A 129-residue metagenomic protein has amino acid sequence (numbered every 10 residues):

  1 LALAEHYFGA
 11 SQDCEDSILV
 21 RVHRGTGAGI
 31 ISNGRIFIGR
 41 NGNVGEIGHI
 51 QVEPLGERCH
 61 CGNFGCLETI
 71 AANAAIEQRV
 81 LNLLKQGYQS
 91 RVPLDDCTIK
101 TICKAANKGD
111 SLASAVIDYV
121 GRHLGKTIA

Functional and structural regions predicted by a protein language model:
L1-A74: Phosphate-binding/catalytic loop of phosphoryl-transfer enzymes
L67-A129: A mobile "lid/hinge" subdomain adjacent to the ATP/sugar-phosphate binding pocket shared across diverse ATP-dependent
